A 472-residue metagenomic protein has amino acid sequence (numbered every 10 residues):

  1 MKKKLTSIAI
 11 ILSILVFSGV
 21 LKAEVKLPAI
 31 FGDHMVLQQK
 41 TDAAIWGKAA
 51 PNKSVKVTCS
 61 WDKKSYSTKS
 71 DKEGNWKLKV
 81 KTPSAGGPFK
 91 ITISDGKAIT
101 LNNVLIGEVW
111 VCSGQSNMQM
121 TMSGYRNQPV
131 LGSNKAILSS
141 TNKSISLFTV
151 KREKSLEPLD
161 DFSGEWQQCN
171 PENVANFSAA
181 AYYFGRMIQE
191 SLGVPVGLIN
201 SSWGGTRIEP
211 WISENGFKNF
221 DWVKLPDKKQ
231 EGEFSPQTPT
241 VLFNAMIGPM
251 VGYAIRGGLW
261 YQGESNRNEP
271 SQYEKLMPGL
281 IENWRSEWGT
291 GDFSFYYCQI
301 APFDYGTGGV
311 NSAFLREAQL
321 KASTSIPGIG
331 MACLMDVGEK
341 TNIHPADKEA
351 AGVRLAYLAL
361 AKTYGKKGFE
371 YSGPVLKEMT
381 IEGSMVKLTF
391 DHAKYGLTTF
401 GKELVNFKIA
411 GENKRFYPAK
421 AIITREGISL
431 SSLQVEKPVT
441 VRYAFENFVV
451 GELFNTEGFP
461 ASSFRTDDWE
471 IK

Functional and structural regions predicted by a protein language model:
M1-A9: Bacterial N-terminal signal peptides that target proteins for export
A9-S18: Bacterial N-terminal signal peptides
G19-A23: Sec/Tat signal peptide C-region and signal peptidase I cleavage site
E24-K472: Cell-envelope and extracellular/periplasmic
